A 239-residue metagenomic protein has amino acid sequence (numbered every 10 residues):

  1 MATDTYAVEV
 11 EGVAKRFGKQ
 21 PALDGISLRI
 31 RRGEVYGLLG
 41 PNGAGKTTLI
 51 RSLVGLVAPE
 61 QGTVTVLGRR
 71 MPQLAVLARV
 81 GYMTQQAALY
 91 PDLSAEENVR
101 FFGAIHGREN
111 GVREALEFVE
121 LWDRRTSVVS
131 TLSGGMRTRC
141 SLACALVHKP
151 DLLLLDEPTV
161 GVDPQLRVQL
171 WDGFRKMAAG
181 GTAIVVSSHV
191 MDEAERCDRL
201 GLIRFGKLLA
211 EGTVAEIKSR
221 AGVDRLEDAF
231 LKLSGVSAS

Functional and structural regions predicted by a protein language model:
V54: Helix-to-loop junction immediately C-terminal to a conserved catalytic motif
G62-V76: Conserved ABC transporter NBD signature motif
R100, A104-R124: Conserved ABC ATPase "signature" region
L153-E157: Catalytic Walker B motif of ABC-type/P-loop ATPase nucleotide-binding domains
E211-G212: ABC ATPase "signature
